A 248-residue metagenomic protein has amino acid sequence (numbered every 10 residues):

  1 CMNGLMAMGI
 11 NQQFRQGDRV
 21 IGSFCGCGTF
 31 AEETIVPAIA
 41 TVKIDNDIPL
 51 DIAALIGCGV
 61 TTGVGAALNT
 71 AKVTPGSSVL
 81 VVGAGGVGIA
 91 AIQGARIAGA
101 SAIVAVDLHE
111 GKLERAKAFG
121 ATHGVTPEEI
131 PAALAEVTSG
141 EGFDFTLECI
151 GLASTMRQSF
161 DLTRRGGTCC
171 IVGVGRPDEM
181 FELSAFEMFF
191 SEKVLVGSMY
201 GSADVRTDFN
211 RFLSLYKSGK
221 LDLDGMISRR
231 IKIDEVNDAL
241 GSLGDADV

Functional and structural regions predicted by a protein language model:
C1-T41: Glycine-rich phosphate/adenylate-binding loop and adjacent beta-alpha elements of nucleotide- or dinucleotide-binding
P37, I150, G173-R176, M199-G201 (+1 more regions): Short strand-turn motif at the edge of the Rossmann-like AdoMet-binding core
I39-A40, D45-E129: Mid-domain Rossmann-like dinucleotide-binding core that forms the NAD(H)/NADP(H) cofactor-binding site
T41, V60, F143, M156 (+1 more regions): A general structural signal for well-ordered alpha-helical segments in protein cores
A71-P75, V87, V104, L108-V194: Glycine-rich cofactor phosphate-binding loops and adjacent beta1-alpha1 units of small-molecule cofactor enzyme domains
A100-S101, G142, L221-G225: A local structural motif
R157-D161, S202, R206-V248: C-terminal hydrophobic helical "lid"/dimerization subdomain of Rossmann-like NAD(P)H-dependent oxidoreductases
